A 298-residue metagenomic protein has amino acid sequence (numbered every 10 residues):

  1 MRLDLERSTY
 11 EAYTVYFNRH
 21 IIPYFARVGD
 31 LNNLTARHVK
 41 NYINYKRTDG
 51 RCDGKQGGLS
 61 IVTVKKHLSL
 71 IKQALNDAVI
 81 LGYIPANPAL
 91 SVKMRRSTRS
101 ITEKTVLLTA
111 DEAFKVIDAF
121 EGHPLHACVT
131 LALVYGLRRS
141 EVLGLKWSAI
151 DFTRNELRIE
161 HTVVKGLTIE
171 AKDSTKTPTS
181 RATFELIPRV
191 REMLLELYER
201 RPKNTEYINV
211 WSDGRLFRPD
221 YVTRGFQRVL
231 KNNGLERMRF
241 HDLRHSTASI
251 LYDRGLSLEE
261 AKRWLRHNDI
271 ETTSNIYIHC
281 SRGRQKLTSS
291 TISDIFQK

Functional and structural regions predicted by a protein language model:
M1-G57: Basic/aromatic-enriched alpha-helical hairpins
E6-T9, Y13, T35, T63 (+8 more regions): Hydrophobic (often cysteine-bearing) scaffold residues that line and stabilize catalytic clefts of nucleotide/cofactor
N18, K72-L75, V79, S281 (+1 more regions): C-terminal flanking helix
D53, D118-L125, Y135, F184 (+4 more regions): Short, basic (Lys/Arg/His-rich) helix/loop patches that form interaction surfaces in the mid-to-C-terminal regions
Q56-I61, K65-S69, I80-L145, T153 (+4 more regions): Basic, Lys/Arg- and aromatic-enriched nucleic-acid-binding interface segment
T98-R99, V163, L265-S290: Catalytic-site neighborhood detector that most strongly recognizes the C-terminal catalytic loop/helix of tyrosine
G144-I150, K262-N268, I278: A short, basic/aromatic helix-end/turn motif that makes direct DNA contacts
R154, K165-E192, S212-D213, R254 (+1 more regions): C-terminal secondary-structure termini that scaffold catalytic or DNA-interacting sites
